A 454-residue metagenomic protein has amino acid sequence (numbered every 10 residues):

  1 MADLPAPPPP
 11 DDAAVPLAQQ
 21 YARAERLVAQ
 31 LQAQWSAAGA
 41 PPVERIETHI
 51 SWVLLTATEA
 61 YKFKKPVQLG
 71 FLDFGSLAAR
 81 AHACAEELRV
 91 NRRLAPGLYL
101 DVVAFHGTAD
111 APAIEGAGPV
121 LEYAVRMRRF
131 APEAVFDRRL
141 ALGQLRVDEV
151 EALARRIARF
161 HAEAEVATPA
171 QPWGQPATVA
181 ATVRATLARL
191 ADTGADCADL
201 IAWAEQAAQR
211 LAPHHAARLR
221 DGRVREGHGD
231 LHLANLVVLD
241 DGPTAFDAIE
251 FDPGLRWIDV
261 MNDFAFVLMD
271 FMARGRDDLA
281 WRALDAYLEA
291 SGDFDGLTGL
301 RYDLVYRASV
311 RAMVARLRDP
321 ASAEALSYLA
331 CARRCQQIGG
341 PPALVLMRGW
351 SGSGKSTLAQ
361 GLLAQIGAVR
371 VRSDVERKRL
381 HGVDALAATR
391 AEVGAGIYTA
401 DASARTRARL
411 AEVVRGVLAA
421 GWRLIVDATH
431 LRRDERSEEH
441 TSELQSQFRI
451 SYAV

Functional and structural regions predicted by a protein language model:
A24-H228, L233-Y306, V310: Conserved ATP-binding subdomain of kinase catalytic cores across diverse folds
L54, H440-V454: Single conserved hydrophobic/aromatic residue that forms the stacking wall/gate of nucleotide- or nucleobase-binding
R318-I338: N-terminal pre-Walker A segment at the start of P-loop NTPase domains
M347: Hydrophobic anchor at the beta1->P-loop junction of P-loop NTPases
W350-S351: The conserved Walker
K355: Conserved lysine of the Walker
L358: Hydrophobic positions on the alpha1 helix immediately C-terminal to the Walker A/P-loop
L363-W422: Conserved substrate/cofactor phosphate-moiety recognition/catalytic segment in nucleotide-dependent phosphotransferases
